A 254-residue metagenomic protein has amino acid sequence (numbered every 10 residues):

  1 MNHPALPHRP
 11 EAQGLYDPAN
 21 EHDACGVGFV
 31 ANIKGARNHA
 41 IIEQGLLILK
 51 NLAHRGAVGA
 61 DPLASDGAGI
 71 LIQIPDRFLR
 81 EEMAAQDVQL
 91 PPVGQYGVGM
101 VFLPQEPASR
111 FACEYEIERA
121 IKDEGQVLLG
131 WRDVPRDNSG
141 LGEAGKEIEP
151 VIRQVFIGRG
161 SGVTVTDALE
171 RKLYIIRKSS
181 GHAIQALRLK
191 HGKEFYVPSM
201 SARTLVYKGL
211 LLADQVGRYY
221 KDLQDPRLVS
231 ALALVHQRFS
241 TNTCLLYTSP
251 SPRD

Functional and structural regions predicted by a protein language model:
H3-S65, I70, L173-S201, L205-V206: Extreme N-terminus nucleophile/cap motif
P7-Q13, N51-R55, R80-A84, A213-R218 (+1 more regions): Short amphipathic alpha-helical surface micro-motifs
A24, V229-L232, S249: Short glycine-rich loop/turn motifs
V30, F239, P252: Hydrophobic pocket-lining residues within nucleotide cofactor-binding pockets
G59-A231, V235-R238: Extended, highly charged
N242-L246: Flexible, glycine/threonine-enriched loop-and-boundary segments that flank and lead into catalytic domains of large
Y247-D254: Conserved small/polar residues in nucleotide/adenosyl-binding loops
